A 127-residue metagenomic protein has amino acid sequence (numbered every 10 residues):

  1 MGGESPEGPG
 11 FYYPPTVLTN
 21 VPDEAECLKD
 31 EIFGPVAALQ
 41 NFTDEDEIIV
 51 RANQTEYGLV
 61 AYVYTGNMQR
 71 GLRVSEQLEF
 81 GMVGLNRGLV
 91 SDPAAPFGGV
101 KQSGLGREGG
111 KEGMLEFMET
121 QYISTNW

Functional and structural regions predicted by a protein language model:
M1-G3: Short beta-strand segments
S5, Y12-W127: Conserved C-terminal structural/oligomerization subdomain of aldehyde/semialdehyde dehydrogenase
